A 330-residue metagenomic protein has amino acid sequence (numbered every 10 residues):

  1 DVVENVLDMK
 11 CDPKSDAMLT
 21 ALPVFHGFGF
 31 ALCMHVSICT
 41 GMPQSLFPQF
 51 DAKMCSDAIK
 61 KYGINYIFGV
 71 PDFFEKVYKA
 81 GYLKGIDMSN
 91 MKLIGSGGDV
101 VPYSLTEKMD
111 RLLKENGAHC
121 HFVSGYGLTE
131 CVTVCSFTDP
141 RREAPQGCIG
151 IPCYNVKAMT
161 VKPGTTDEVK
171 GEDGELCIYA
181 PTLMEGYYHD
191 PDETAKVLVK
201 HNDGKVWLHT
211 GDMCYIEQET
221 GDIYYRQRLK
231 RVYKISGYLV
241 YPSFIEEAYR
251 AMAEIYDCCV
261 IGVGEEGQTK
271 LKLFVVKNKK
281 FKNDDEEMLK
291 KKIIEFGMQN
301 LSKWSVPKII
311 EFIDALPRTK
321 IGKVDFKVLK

Functional and structural regions predicted by a protein language model:
D1-A17, F25-Y66, A80: Conserved AMP-binding/adenylation subdomain of ANL enzymes
N65-G69, Y78-P145, K157: Gly/Ser/Thr-rich phosphate-binding loop
I67, A180, E185-G186, K196 (+3 more regions): AMP-binding/adenylate-forming catalytic core of the ANL superfamily
Y82, N90, N155, E254-D257 (+2 more regions): Glycine-centered tight turns that cap/initiate beta-strands
G98, G127, G150, D212 (+1 more regions): Active-site glycine-centered loops adjacent to acidic/histidine catalytic or metal-binding residues that shape
Q146-P152, L198, G204-V206: Short Gly/Pro-enriched turn/cap motifs at secondary-structure boundaries
I151-N155, G164-V199, Y238-V240: Conserved ATP/PPi-binding loop(s) of AMP-dependent carboxylate-activating enzymes
G221, L301, I313-K330: Flexible lysine-rich "adenylation lid" loop at the C-terminal edge of ANL adenylation domains
